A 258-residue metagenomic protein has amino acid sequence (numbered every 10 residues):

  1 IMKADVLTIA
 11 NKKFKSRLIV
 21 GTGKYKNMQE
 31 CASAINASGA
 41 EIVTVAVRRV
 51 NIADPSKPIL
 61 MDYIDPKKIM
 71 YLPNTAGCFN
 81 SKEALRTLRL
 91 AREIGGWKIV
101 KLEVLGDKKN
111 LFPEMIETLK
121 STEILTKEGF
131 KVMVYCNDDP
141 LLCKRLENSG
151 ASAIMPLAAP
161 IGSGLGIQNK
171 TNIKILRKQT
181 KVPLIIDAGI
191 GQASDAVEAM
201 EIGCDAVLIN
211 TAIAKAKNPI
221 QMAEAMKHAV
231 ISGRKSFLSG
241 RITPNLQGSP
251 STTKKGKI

Functional and structural regions predicted by a protein language model:
A4-I9, T22-V45, P55-Y71, F79-I258: Alpha/beta enzyme core
N11-R17: Conserved SET/PR-domain catalytic core that frames the SAM/AdoMet-binding pocket
R49-I52: A short, histidine- and acid-enriched strand-loop-helix "catalytic/donor-clamping" loop that lines the nucleotide-sugar
